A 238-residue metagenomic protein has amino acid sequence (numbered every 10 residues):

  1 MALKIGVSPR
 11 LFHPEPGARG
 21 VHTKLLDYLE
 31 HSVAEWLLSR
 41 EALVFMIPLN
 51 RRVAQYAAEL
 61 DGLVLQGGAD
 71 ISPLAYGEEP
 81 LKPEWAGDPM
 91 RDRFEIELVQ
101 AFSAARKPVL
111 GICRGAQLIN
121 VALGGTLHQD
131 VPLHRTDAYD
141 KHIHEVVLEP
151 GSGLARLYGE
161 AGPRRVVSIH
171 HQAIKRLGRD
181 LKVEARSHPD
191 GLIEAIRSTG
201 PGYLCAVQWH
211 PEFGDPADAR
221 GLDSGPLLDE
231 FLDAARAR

Functional and structural regions predicted by a protein language model:
M1-P108, V121, H128, P132-Y158 (+5 more regions): N-terminal beta1-alpha1 cap of cysteine-dependent amidohydrolase-like domains
G111, G115, N120, G124: Gly/Ala-rich beta-loop-alpha elbow adjacent to hydrolase catalytic centers
C205-Q208: Active-site-proximal beta-strand elements of phosphoester/diester hydrolases
